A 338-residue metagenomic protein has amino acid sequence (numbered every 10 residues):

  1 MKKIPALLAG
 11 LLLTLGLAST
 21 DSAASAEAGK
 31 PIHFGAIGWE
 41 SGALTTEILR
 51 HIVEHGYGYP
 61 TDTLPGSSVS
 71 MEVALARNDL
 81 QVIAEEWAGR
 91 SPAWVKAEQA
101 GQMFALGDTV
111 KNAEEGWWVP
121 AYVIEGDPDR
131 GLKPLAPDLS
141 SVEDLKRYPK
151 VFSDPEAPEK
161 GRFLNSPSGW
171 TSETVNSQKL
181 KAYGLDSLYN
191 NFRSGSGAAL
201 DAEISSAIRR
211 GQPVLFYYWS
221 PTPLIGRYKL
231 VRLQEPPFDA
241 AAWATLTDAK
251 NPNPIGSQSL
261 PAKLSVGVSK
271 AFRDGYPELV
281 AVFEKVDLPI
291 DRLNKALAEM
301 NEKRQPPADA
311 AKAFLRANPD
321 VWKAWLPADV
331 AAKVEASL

Functional and structural regions predicted by a protein language model:
A26-S41, Y59-L64, K160-L164, F283: Short, well-ordered beta-strand elements
S41, S172-N190, A198-G211, T222-P223 (+2 more regions): An extracytoplasmic/periplasmic, membrane-proximal ligand-sensing/linker region
S41-Y59, Q178-L180: Short, polar/charged alpha-helical segment
S67-P128: N-terminal segment of the mature folded domain
A74, L80-W87, L164-A242: Ligand-binding pocket segment of bilobal, Venus flytrap-like solute-binding proteins
M103-L164: A conserved helix-loop-strand patch within extracytoplasmic ligand-binding domains of the periplasmic binding
E115-G131, K263-G275, A296-E299: A bilobed periplasmic-binding-protein/Venus flytrap-type ligand-binding module shared by bacterial periplasmic
T222-D287: C-terminal lobe and pocket-closing loops of periplasmic/extracytoplasmic Venus-flytrap solute-binding proteins
